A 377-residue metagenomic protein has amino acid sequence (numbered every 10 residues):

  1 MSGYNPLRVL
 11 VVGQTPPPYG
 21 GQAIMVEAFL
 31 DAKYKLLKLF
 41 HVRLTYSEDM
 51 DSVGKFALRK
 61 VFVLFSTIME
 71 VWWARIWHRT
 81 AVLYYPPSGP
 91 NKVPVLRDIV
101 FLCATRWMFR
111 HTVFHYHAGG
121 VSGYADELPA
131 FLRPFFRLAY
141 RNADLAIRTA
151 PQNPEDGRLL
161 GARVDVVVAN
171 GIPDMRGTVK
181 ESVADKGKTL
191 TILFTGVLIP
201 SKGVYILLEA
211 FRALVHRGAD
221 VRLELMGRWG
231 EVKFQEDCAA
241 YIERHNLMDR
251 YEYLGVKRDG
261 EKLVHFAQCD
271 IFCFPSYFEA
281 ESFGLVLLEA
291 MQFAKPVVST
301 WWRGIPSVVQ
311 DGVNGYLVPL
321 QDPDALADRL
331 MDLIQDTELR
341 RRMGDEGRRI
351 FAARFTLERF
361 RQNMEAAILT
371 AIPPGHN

Functional and structural regions predicted by a protein language model:
L10-V11, V183-K202, L208-R212, L223-M226: Conserved donor-binding/catalytic core segment of Leloir-type glycosyltransferases
F135-V179, G187: Donor nucleotide-sugar binding/catalytic pocket of nucleotide-sugar-dependent glycosyltransferases
V167, W302-G312, Y316-L317: Short acidic/histidine- and often glycine-rich active-site loop of Leloir-type glycosyltransferases that engages
G227, Q235-K257: Nucleotide-activated donor-binding/catalytic signature segment of Leloir-type glycosyltransferases, i.e., the conserved
V256-K257, V264-C269: Short alpha-helical donor nucleotide-sugar binding micro-motif in glycosyltransferases
P296-S299: Short hydrophobic beta-strand element within catalytic cores of glycosyltransferases and related nucleotide-activated
D311-G312, Y316-P323, D332-E338: Conserved acidic donor-binding segment of nucleotide-sugar-dependent glycosyltransferases
A325, D332, L339-A353, F360: A short, well-ordered alpha-helix in the C-terminal region of glycosyltransferases
